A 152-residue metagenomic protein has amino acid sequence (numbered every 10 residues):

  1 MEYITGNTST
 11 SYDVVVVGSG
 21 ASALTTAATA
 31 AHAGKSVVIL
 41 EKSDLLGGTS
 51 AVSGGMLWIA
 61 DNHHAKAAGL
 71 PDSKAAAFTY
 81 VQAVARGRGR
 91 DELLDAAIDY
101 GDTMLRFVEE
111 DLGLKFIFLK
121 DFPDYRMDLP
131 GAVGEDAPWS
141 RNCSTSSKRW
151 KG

Functional and structural regions predicted by a protein language model:
M1-V14, H32: Extreme N-terminal leader/targeting segments of oxidoreductases
V14-I39: N-terminal Rossmann-like FAD-binding beta1-loop-alpha1 element of flavoenzymes
T26, K42, R88-A96, G113-F122: Surface-exposed patches in mature extracellular/periplasmic domains of secreted proteins
H32-S53: Glycine-rich FAD pyrophosphate-binding loop
G48-A51, D61-N62, D121, D128-G131: Short, solvent-exposed loop/turn and secondary-structure capping segments
G54-I59, E135: Short, hinge-like loop/turn segments at secondary-structure boundaries
I59-A97: Glycine-rich active-site loop/strand segments that organize a redox cofactor
D99-G152: Conserved redox-cofactor binding core of oxidoreductases
